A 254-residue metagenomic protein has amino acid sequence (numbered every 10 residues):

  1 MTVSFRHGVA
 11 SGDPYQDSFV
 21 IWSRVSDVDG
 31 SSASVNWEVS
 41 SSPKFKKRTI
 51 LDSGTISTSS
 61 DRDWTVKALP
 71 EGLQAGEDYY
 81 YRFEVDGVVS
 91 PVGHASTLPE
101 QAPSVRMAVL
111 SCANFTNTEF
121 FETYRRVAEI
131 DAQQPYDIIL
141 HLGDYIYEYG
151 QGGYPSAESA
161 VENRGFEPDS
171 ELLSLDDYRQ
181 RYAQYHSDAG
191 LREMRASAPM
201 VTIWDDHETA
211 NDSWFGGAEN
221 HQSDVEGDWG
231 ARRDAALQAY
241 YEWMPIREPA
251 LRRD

Functional and structural regions predicted by a protein language model:
M1-D254: Metal-dependent phosphoester/phosphodiester hydrolase catalytic core
